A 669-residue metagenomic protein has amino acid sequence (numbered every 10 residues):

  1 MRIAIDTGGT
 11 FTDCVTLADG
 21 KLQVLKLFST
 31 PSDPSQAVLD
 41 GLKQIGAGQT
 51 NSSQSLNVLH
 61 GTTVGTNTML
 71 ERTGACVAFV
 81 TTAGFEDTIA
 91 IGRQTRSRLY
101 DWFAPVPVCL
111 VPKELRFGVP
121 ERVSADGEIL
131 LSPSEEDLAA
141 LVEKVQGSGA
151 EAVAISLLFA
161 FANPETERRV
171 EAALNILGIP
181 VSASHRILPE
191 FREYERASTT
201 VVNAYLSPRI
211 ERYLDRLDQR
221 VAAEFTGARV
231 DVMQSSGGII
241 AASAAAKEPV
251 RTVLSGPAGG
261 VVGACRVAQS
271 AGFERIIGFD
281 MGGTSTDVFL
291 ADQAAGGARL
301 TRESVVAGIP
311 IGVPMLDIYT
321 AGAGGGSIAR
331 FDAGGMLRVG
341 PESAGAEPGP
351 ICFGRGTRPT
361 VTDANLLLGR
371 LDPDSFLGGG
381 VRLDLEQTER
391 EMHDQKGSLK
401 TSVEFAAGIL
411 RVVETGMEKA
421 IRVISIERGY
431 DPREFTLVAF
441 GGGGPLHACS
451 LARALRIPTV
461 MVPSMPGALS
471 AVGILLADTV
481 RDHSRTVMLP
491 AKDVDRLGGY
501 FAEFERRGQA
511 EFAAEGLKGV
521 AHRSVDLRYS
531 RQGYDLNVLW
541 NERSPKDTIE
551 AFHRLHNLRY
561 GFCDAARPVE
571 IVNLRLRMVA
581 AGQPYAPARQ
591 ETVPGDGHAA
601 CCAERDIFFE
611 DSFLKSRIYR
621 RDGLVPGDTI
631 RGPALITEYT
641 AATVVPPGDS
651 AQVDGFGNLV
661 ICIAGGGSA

Functional and structural regions predicted by a protein language model:
M1-A78, L131, E135-A154, E167-L188 (+11 more regions): N-terminal glycine/serine-rich phosphate-binding loop of ATP-dependent small-molecule kinases, especially carbohydrate
T7, E136, A140, K144-G147 (+11 more regions): C-terminal, non-catalytic interaction/recognition modules in large multi-subunit enzymes and RNPs
D13-V15, V24, F28, G41 (+7 more regions): Conserved phosphate-binding loops in N-terminal lobes of ATP-dependent enzymes of the actin/Hsp70/sugar-kinase
C14-T16, L25-S32, A78-G84, A104-V106 (+5 more regions): Glycine-rich phosphate-binding loop of actin/hexokinase-like ATP-binding domains
L17-K21, T73, A83, S236 (+9 more regions): Short acidic-glycine loop/turn motifs at beta-strand connectors
S35, I45, H185-R192, T199 (+6 more regions): ATP-dependent carbohydrate kinase catalytic cores
L56-N57, A154-N163, N203-L206, A406-R411 (+1 more regions): Conserved short loop/turn motifs at secondary-structure junctions
S156-T200, A204, I571-G595, D654-G665: Terminal amphipathic helices with adjacent charged low-complexity linkers/tails
